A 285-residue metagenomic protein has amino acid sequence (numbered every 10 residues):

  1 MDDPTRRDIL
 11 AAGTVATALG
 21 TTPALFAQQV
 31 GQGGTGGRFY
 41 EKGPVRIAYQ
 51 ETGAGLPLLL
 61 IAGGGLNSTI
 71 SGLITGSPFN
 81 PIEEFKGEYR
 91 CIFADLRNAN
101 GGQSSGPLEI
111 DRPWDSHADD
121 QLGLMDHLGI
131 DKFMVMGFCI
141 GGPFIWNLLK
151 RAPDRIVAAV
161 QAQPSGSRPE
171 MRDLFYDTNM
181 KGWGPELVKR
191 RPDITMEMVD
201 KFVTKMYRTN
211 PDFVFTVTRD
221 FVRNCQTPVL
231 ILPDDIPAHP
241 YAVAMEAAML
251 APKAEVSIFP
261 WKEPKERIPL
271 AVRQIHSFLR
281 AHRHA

Functional and structural regions predicted by a protein language model:
M1-A16: N-terminal secretory signal peptides and thylakoid transit peptides that target proteins across membranes
V45-G101: Conserved HGGG/HGGXW glycine-rich cap/lid loop of the alpha/beta-hydrolase fold
S116-K132: Conserved acidic catalytic loop of the alpha/beta-hydrolase fold
K132-Q161, S165-S167: Conserved hydrolase catalytic core segment
T204-F221, D235-P237: Active-site nucleophile elbow and catalytic-triad environment of alpha/beta-hydrolase enzymes
C225, I231-L232: Short beta-strand/loop motif that positions the catalytic acidic residue of the alpha/beta-hydrolase fold
A238-V243: Conserved alpha/beta-hydrolase "acid-adjacent" motif
S257-A285: Catalytic active-site module of serine/aspartate enzymes centered on a nucleophile-bearing elbow/loop
